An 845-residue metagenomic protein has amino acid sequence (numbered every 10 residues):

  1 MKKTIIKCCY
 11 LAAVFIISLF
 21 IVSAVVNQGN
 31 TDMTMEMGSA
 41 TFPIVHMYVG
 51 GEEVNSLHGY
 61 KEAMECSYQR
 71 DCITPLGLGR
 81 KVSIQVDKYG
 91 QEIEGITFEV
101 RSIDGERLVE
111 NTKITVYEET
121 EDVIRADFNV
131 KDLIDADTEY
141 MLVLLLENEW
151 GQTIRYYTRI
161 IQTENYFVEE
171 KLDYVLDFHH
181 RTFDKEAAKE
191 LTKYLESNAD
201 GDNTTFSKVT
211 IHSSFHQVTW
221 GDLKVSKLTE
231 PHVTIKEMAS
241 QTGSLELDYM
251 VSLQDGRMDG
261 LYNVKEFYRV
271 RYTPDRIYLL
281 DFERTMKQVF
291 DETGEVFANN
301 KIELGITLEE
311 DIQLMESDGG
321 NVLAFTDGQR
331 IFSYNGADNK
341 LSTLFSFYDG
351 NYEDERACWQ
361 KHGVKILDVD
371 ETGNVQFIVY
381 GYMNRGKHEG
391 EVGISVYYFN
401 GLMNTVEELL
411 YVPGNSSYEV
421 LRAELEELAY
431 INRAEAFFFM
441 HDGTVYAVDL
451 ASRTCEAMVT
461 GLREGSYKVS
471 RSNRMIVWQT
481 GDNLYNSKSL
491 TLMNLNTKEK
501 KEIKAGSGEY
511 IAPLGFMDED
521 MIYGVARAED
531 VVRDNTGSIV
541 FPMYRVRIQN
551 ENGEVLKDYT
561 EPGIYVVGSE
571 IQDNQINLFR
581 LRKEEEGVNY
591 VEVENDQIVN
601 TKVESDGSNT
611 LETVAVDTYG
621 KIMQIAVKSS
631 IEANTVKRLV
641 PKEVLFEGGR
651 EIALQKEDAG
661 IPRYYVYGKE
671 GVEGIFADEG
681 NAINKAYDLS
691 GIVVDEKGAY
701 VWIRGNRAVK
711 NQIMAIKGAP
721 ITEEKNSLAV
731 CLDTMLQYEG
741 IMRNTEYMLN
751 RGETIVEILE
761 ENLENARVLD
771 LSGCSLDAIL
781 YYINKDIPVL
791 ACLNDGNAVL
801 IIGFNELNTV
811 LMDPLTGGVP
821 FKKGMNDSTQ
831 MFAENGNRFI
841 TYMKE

Functional and structural regions predicted by a protein language model:
Y10, V14-N30, S67-S83, G95-Y117 (+3 more regions): Surface-exposed, charged secondary-structure patches
M35-L108, L142-D222, F297-K340, S346-G350 (+15 more regions): Core segments of small alpha/beta cavity-forming domains
V100, R269, S333-N335, V396-Y398 (+3 more regions): Conserved blade-register residue in beta-propeller folds
E110-K113, F282, L341-G350, T405-G414 (+3 more regions): Beta-propeller fold detector
Y140, E237-V251, G373-V379, M521-A526 (+2 more regions): A short hydrophobic beta-strand element
T242-L279, E283, D813-L815, F821-K822: Exposed beta-sheet edge and beta->alpha loop/turn motif
D338-N339, G390-N404, L490-T497, S538-E554 (+1 more regions): Beta-propeller blade signature
N711-E845: Conserved active-site-adjacent core of cysteine acyl-enzyme catalytic domains
